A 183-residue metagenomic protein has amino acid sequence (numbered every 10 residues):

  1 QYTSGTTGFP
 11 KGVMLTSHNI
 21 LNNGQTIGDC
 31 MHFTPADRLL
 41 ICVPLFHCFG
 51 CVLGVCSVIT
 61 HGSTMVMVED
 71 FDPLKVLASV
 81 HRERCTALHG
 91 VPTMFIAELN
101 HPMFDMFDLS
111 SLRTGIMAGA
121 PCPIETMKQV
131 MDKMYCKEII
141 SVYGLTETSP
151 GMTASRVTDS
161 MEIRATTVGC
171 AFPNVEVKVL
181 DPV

Functional and structural regions predicted by a protein language model:
Q1-N22: Conserved AMP-binding A3 loop
G5-T6, G62, G119, G144 (+1 more regions): Conserved G/P- and acidic residue-centered "switch" motifs that form tight phosphate/ATP-binding loops in soluble
K11-M14, I41, S63-D70, I140: Short beta-strand->loop structural element characteristic of the AMP-binding/adenylate-forming
S17-H18, V43, E83, K137 (+1 more regions): Structural detector for helix-capping/boundary residues
L21-R38, F46-A87, H101: Conserved AMP-binding/adenylation subdomain of ANL enzymes
C85-G90, L99-I163, E176: Gly/Ser/Thr-rich phosphate-binding loop
T166-F172: Short Gly/Pro-enriched turn/cap motifs at secondary-structure boundaries
K178-V183: Conserved beta-loop-beta connector loops within the AMP-binding
